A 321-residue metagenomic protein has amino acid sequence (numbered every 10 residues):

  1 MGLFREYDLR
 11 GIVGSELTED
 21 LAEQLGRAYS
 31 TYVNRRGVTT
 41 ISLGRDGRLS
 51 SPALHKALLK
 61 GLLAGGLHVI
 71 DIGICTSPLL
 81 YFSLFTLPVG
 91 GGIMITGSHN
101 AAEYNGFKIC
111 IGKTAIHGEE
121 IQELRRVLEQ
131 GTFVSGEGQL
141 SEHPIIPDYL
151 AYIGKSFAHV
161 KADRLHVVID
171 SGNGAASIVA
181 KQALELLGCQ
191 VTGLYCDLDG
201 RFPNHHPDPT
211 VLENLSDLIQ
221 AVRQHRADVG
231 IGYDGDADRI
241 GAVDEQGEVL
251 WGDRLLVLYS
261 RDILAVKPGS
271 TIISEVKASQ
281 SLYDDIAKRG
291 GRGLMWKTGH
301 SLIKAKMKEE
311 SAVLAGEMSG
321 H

Functional and structural regions predicted by a protein language model:
M1-K60, A64-G66, E142-L165: An N-terminal, well-structured beta->alpha segment
R35, T39-Y104, G154, A183-V243: N-terminal small/polar loop signature for handling phosphorylated ligands or for N-terminal nucleophile
V38-D46, H166-V168, S270-V276, V313: Short glycine-rich phosphate-binding loop at a beta-alpha junction
S51-K56, I121, S177-K181, Y283: Short, surface-exposed alpha-helical segments at coil->helix boundaries
N105-H225: Gly/Ser/Thr-enriched, mixed-charge loops and adjacent short helices that form phosphate/oxyanion-binding elements
I109-G112, G241-E245: Short beta-strand-to-turn element immediately C-terminal to the catalytic PLP-Schiff-base lysine in fold type I
Q122-A151, K155, E245-M318: Proline/glycine-rich low-complexity loops and linkers
I231-D234, V313-H321: Short acidic/histidine-rich active-site segments
